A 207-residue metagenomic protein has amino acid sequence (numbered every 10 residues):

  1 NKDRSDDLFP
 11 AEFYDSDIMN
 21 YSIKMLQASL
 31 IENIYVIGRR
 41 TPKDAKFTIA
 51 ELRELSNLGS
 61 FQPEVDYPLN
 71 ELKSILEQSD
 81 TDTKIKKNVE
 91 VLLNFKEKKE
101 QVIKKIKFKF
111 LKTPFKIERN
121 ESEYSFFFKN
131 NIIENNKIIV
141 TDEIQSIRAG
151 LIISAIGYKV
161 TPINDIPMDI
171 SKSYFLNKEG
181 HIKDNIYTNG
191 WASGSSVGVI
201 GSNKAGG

Functional and structural regions predicted by a protein language model:
K2-I139, K178: Dinucleotide-binding/catalytic capping subdomain of oxidoreductase cores
D3-R4, F61, K183-N189, S193-G194 (+1 more regions): Internal hydrophobic alpha-helix adjacent to the cofactor/substrate pocket in enzyme cavities
Y21, E54, D165, H181-I182 (+2 more regions): Residue-level detector of solvent-exposed, low-hydrophobicity positions
Q27, T48, Q145-S146, L151 (+1 more regions): Active-site-proximal structural scaffolding
K46-T48, N120, N164-I166, G198-G201: Short conserved micro-motifs at the rims of enzyme active sites and ligand-binding pockets
A50-S56, I166-K172, S202-G206: Short secondary-structure boundary/capping segments
I117, E134-S196: FAD-site-proximal beta/loop scaffold in flavoenzymes
